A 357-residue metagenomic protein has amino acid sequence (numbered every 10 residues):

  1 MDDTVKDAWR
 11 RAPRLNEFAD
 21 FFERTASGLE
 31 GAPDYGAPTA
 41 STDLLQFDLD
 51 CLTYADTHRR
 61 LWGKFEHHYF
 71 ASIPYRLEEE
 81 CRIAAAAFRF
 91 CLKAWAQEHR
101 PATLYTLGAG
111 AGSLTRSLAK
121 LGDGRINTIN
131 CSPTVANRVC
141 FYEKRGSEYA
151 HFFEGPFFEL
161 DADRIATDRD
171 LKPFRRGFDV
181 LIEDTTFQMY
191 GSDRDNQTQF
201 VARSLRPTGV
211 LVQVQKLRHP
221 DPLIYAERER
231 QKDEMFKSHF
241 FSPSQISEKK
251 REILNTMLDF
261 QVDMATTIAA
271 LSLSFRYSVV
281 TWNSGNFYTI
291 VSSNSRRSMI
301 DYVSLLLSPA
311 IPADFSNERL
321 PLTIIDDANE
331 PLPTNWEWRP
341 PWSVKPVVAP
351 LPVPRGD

Functional and structural regions predicted by a protein language model:
M1-T42, W95, A102, W338-P340 (+2 more regions): N-terminal accessory segments
R24-A102: Class I SAM-dependent methyltransferase Rossmann-like catalytic core, especially the SAM/SAH-binding loop
R100-D170: Class I SAM-dependent methyltransferase SAM/SAH-binding core
G110-S113, R251-D357: Rossmann-like AdoMet/SAM-dependent catalytic core
A162-A166, M189-S204: A short, conserved alpha-helix within the catalytic core of class I
D168-R194: A short SAM/SAH-binding and catalytic strip from SAM-dependent methyltransferases
P207-H219: Conserved beta-strand signature within the Rossmann-like core of class I S-adenosyl-L-methionine
K216-S274, T334: C-terminal alpha-helical "lid/dimerization" subdomain adjacent to the S-adenosyl-L-methionine
